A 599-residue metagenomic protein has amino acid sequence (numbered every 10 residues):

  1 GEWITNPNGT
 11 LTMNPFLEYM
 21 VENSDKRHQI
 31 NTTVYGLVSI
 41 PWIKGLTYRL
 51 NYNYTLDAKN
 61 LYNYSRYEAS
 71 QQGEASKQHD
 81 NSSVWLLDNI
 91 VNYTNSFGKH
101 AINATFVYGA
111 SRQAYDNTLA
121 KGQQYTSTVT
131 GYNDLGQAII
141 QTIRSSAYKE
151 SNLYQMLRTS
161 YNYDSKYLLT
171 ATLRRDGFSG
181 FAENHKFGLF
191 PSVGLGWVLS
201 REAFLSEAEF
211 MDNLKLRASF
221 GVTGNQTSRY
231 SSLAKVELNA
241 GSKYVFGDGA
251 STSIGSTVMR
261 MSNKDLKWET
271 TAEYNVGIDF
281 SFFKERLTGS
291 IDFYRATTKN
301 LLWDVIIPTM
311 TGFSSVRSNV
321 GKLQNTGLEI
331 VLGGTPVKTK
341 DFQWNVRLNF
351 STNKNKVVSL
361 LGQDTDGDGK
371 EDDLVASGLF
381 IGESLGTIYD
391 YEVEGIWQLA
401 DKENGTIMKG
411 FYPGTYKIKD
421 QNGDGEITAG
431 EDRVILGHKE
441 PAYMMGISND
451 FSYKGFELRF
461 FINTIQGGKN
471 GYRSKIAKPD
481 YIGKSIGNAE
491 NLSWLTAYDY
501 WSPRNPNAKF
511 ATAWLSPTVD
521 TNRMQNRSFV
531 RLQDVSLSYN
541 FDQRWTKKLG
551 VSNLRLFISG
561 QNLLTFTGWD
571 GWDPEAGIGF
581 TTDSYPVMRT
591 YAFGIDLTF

Functional and structural regions predicted by a protein language model:
G1-Y64, E74-I388, K454, V519-F599: Extracellular/periplasmic, surface-exposed regions of secreted and cell-surface proteins
A69-Q72: Flexible, solvent-exposed loop segments that connect beta-strands
Y244-M259, Y294-V320, R347, K354-E440 (+2 more regions): Surface-exposed, extracytoplasmic segments of Gram-negative outer-membrane nutrient-acquisition systems
F451: Short, structured surface segments that line ligand/substrate-binding pockets
